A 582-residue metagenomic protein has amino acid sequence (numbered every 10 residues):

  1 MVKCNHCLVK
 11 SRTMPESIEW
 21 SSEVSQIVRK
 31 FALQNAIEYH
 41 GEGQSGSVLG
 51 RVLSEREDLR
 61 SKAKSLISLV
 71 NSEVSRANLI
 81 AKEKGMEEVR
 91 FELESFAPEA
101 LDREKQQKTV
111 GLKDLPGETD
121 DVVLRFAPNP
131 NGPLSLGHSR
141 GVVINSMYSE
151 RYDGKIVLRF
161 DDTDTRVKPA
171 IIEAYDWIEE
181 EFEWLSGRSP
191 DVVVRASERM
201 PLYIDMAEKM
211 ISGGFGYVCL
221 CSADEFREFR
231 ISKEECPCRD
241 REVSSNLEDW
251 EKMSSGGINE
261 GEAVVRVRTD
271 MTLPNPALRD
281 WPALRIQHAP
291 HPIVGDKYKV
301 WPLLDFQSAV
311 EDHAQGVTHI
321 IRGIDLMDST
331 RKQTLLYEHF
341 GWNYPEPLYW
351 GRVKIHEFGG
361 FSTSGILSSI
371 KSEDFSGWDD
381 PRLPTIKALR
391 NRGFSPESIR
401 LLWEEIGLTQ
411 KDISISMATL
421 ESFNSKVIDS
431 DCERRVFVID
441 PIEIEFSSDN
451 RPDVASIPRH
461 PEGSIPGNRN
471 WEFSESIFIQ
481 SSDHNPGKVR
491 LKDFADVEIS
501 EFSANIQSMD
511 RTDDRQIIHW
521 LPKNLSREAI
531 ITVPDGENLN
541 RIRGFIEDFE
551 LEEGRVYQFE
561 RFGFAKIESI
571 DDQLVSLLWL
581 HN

Functional and structural regions predicted by a protein language model:
C4-C238, I324-L348, R352-E357, T363 (+1 more regions): N-terminal Rossmann-like or analogous alpha/beta NTP/dinucleotide-binding catalytic cores that position adenine
Y39-R56, R60-A63, G377-R459: Extended, domain-scale alpha-helical bundle/helix-rich regions
T119, N450-N582: C-terminal accessory/binding modules appended to enzymatic or scaffolding proteins
R140-E150, Y175-F182, D296, V300-S308 (+3 more regions): Structured alpha-helical segments in the cores of large, soluble enzyme domains
G154-L158, S186-G187, A309-V317, G365-I366 (+2 more regions): Short acidic (Asp/Glu) and glycine-rich catalytic loops that position anionic groups and cofactors
E173-W184, K209-S212, S395, E405-L408 (+4 more regions): Charge-rich, well-structured scaffold segments of protease-associated domains
K209, G213-I366, S372-D374, T385 (+3 more regions): Active-site cores that bind ATP or allylic diphosphates and position pyrophosphate for catalysis
